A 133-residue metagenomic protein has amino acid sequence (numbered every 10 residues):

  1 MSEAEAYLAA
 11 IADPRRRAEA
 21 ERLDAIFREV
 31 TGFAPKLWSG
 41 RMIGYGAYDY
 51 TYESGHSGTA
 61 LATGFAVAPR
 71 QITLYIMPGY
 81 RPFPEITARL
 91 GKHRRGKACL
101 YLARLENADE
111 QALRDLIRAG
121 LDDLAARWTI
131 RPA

Functional and structural regions predicted by a protein language model:
M1-A133: Charge-dense, helix-prone N-terminal extensions
